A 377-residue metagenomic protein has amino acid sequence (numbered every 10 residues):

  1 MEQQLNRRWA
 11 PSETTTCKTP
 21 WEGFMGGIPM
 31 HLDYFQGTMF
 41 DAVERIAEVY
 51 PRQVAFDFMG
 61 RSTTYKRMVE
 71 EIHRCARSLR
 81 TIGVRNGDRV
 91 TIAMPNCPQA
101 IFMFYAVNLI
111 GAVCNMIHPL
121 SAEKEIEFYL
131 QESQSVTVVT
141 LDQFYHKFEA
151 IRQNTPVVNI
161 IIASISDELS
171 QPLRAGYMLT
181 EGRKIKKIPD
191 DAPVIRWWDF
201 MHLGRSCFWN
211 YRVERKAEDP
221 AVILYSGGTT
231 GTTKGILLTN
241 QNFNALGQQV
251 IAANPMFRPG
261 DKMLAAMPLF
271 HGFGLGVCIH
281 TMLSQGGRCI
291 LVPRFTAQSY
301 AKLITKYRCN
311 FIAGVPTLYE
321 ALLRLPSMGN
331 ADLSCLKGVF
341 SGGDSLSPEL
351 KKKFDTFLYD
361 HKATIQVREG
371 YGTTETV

Functional and structural regions predicted by a protein language model:
M1-Q36: Flexible, non-catalytic linker and terminal segments flanking ANL/adenylate-forming cores
T15-F24, D41-T64: AMP-dependent adenylate-forming
D33-F35, R52-C97, I101-Y105, A122-E127 (+1 more regions): Conserved AMP-binding/adenylate-forming core of the ANL superfamily
A76, R89, P95-N115, P119-E123 (+5 more regions): A short helix-loop-beta submotif of the ANL/AMP-binding
L79-R85, G204-E218, I223-A265, G287 (+1 more regions): Conserved adenylate-forming
A150-A217: ANL superfamily adenylate-forming
N244-K262, F270-A313, L325: Conserved AMP-binding/adenylation subdomain of ANL enzymes
C309-G314, L323-V377: Gly/Ser/Thr-rich phosphate-binding loop
